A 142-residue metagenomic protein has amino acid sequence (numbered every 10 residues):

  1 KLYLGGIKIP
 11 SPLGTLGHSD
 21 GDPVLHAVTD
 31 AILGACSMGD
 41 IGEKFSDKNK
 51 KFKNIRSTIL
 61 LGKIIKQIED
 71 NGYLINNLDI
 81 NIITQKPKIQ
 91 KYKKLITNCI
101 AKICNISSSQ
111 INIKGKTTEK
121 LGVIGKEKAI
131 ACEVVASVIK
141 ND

Functional and structural regions predicted by a protein language model:
K1-K94: RNase III-family endoribonuclease catalytic core
G6, G115, A136-V138: Short, structured patches in soluble enzyme cores that scaffold and shape functional sites
K8, G21-P23, C99-I103, I130-V134: Short, low-complexity, polar/charged sequence segments that are solvent-exposed and flexible
S11, L16, K48, I113 (+2 more regions): A broad, structure-centric signal for solvent-exposed, well-ordered loop/edge residues that line or flank functional
I32, C36, I65-G72, I100 (+4 more regions): Structural signal for hydrophobic packing residues in well-ordered secondary-structure cores of soluble enzyme domains
D79-K88, K94-I124: Short, conserved loop-to-beta-strand elements that form functional interface hotspots
I124-D142: C-terminal edge-of-domain segments
